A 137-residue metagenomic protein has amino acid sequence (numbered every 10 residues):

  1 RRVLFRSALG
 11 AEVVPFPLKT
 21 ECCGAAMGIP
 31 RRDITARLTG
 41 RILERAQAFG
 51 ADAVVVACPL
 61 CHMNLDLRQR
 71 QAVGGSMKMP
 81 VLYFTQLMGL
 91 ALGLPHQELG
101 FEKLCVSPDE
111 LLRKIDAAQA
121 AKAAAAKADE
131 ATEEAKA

Functional and structural regions predicted by a protein language model:
V3-L4: Short, small-residue-biased leader/transition segments that mark boundaries at the very start of proteins
G10-I34: Short connector loops at secondary-structure junctions
A11, G75-C105: Short, flexible loop segments at boundaries between secondary-structure elements
A25-G28, I34, L65-V73, H96: Histidine/acidic-residue-rich catalytic or RNA/ligand-binding cores of hydrolases and nuclease-related proteins
I34-G50, N64: A short, acidic, amphipathic alpha-helical segment used as a generic capping/interface helix at domain edges
F101-S107, L112-A137: Secretory/periplasmic and organellar redox-cofactor proteins
